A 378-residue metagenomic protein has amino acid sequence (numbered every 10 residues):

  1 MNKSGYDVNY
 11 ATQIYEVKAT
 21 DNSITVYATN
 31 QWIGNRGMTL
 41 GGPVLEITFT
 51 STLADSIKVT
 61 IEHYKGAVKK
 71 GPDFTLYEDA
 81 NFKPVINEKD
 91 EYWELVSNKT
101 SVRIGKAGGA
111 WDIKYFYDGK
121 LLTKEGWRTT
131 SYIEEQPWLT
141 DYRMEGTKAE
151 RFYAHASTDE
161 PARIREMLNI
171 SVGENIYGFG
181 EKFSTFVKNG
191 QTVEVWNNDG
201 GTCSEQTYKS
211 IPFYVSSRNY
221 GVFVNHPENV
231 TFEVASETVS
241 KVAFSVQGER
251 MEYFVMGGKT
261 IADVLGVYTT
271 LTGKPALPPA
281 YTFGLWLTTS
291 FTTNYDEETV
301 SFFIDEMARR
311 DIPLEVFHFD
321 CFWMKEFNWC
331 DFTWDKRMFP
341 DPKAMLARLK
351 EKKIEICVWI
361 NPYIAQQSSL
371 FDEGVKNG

Functional and structural regions predicted by a protein language model:
M1-N35, T39-W93: A low-complexity, Ser/Thr/Gly/Pro-enriched, surface-exposed linker/loop concept that marks segments flanking
T29, T52, E62-Y64, S216 (+4 more regions): Acidic/polar N-terminal loop/beta-strand segments that form early-domain functional surfaces
N30, T39-G41, K83-A280, T288-F291 (+2 more regions): Catalytic and substrate-binding clefts that recognize carbohydrates or anionic sugar/phosphate headgroups
N35, G66-V68, T202, Y220 (+5 more regions): Flexible loop/turn segments at secondary-structure boundaries
S56, I61-E62, K70-P72, H226 (+3 more regions): A generic "cationic amphipathic patch" detector
T75-Y77, G178-G180, S184, N197 (+6 more regions): Generic, ordered loop/turn and secondary-structure boundary motif
A276-G378: Aromatic-lined carbohydrate-binding/catalytic grooves of carbohydrate-active enzymes
